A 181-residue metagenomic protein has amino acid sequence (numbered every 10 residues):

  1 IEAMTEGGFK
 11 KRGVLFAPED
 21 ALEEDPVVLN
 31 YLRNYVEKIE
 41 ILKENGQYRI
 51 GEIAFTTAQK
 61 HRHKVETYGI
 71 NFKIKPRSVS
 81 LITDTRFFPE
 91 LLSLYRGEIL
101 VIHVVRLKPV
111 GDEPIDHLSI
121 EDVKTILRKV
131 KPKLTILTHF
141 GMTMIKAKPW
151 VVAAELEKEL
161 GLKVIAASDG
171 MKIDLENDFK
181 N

Functional and structural regions predicted by a protein language model:
I1-E40: Active-site HxH/HxHxD metal-binding segment of metal-dependent hydrolases
G8-K11, K75-R77, V130-L137: Short, surface-exposed connector motifs at secondary-structure boundaries
V14, E37-E40, A54, L134 (+1 more regions): Conserved beta-strand segments of alpha/beta enzyme cores
L15-A17, S80-L81, L137: Structural beta-sheet core signal
V27-V28, E66-I70, D112-E113: A short secondary-structure junction signal
N30-N34, Y48-I50, L156-E159: Short, conserved catalytic or adaptor-binding loops enriched in Gly and charged residues
I41-S93, D169-N181: Core dinuclear metal-dependent hydrolase active-site scaffold
F88-M171: Cap/insert and terminal regions of metallo-dependent hydrolase folds
